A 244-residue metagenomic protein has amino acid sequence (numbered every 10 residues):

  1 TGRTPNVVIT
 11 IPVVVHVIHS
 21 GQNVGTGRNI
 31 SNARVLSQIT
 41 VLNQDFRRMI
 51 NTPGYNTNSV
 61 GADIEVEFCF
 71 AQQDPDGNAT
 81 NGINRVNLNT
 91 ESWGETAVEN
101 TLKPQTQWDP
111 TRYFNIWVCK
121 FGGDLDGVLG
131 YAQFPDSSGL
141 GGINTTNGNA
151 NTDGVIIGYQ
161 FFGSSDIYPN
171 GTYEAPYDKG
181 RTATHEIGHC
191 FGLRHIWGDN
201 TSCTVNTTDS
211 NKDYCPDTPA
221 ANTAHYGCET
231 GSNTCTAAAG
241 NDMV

Functional and structural regions predicted by a protein language model:
G2-N43, V118, G123: Fold-level signature of zinc-dependent metallopeptidase catalytic domains
P12-V17, A237-V244: Extracellular low-complexity, Gly/Ser/Thr-rich intrinsically disordered linkers and protease-sensitive activation/hinge
T40-G231: Metzincin-family zinc-dependent endopeptidase catalytic domain
